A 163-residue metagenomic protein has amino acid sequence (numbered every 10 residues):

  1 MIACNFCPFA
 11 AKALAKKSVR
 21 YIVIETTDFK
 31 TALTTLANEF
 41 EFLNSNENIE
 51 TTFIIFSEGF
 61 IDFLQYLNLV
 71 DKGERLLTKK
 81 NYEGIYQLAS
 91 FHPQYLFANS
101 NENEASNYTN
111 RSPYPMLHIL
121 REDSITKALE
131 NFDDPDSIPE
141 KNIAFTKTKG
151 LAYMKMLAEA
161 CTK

Functional and structural regions predicted by a protein language model:
M1-K163: Expand to "…catalyze enediolate/carbanion chemistry for C-C bond making/breaking, isomerization, decarboxylation
